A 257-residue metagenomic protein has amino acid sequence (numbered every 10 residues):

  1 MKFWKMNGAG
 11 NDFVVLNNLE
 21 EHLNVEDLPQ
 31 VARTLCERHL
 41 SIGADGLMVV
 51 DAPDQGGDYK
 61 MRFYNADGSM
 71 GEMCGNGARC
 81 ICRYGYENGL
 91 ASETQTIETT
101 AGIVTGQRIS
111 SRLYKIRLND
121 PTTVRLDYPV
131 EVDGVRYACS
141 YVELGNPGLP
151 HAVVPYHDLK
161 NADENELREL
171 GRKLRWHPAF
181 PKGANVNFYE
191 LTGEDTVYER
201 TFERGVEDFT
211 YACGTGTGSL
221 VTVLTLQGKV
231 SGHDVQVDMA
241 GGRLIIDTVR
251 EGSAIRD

Functional and structural regions predicted by a protein language model:
M1-S110, A152-D257: A glycine-rich beta-to-alpha transition motif near the start of alpha/beta enzyme domains, typified by
D51, V132-G134, L144, T248: Surface-exposed beta-strand edges and flanking loops
D120-Y141, E169: Active-site glycine-rich loop that binds ribose-phosphate moieties when present
V135-D163: Internal active-site segments that recognize and position negatively charged phosphoryl groups and nucleotide moieties
